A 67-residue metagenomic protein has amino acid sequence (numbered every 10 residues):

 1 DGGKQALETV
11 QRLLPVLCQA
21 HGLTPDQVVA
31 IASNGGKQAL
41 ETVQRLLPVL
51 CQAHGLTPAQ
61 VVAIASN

Functional and structural regions predicted by a protein language model:
D1-G3, G22, G36: Residue-level recognition of short, well-ordered coil/turn positions that link secondary-structure elements
D1-L17, V49-N67: Low-complexity/repetitive intrinsically disordered segments
T9, L13, L17-A20, I31-Q38 (+2 more regions): Residue-level signature of the C-terminal ends
P25-E41, P58, V62-I64: Periodic short-repeat tracts
